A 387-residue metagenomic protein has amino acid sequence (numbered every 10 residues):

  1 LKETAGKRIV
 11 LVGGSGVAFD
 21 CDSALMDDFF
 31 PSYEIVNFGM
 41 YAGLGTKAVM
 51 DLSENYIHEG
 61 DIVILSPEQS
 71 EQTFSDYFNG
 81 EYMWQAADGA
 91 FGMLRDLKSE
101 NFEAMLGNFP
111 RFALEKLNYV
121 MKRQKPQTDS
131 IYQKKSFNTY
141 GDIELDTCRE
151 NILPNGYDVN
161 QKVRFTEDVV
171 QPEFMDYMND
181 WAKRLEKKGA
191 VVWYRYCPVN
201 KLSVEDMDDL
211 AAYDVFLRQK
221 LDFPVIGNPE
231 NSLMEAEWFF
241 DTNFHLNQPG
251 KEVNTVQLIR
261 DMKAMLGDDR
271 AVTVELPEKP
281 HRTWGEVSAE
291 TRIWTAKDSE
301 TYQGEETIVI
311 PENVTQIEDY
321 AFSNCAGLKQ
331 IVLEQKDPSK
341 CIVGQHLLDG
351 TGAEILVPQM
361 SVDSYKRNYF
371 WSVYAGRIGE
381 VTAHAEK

Functional and structural regions predicted by a protein language model:
I9-G13, F240, H245-L246, I310: Short hydrophobic beta-strand that contains or immediately precedes a catalytic carboxylate
V12, G16-L97: Membrane-embedded segments
F19-C21, G45-A48, E71-N79, L202-D206 (+3 more regions): Extracytoplasmic/secreted cell-surface and envelope-processing proteins
G80-K188, E275-H281: Secreted/periplasmic serine-hydrolase-like ester/acetyl group-modifying domain
W181-D206: Active-site segments of SGNH/GDSL-like serine hydrolases that catalyze O-acetyl group transfer/hydrolysis on lipids
D206-H281: C-terminal regions of proteins
G285-I293, Q303-Q316, C325-C341, T351-S361 (+1 more regions): Structural signature of tandem-repeat unit edges
E318-A321, G344-L347: Consensus positions within tandem repeat domains that build extended binding/scaffold surfaces
